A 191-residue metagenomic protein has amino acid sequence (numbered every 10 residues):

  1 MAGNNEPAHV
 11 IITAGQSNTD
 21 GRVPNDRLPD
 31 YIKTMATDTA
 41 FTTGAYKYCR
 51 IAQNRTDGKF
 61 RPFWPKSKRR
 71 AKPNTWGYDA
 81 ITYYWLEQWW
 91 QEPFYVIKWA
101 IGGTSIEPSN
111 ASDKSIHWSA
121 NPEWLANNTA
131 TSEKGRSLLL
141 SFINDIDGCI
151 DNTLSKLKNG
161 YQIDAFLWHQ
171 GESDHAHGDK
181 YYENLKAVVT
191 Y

Functional and structural regions predicted by a protein language model:
M1-Y191: Cell-envelope and extracellular/periplasmic
